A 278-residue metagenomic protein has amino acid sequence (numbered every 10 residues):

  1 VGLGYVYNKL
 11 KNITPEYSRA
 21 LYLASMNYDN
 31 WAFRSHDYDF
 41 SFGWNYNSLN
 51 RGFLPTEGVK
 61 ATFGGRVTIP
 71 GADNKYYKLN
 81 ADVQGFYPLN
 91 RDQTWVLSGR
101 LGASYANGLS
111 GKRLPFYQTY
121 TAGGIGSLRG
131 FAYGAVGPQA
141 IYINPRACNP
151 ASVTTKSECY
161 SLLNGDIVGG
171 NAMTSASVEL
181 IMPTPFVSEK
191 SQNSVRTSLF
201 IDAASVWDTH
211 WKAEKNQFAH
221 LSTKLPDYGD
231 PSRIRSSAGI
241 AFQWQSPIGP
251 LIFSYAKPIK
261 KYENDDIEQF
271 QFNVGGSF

Functional and structural regions predicted by a protein language model:
G4, K9-V195, L199-H210, E214-K224 (+1 more regions): C-terminal outer-membrane beta-barrel translocator/porin domains of Gram-negative envelope proteins and their
R34, S232-I234, N264-D266: A generic structural micro-feature
S41, F242-S246, I267-F278: Outer-membrane beta-barrel "beta-signal"
L89, D230, I259-D265: Short proline/glycine-enriched turn/loop segments at secondary-structure junctions
T174, N193-T197, I234-A238, S246-L251 (+1 more regions): A short pocket-lining beta-strand/turn micro-motif at the edge of beta-sheets
Q217-I259: C-terminal structured "cap/appendage" subdomains that terminate the fold
